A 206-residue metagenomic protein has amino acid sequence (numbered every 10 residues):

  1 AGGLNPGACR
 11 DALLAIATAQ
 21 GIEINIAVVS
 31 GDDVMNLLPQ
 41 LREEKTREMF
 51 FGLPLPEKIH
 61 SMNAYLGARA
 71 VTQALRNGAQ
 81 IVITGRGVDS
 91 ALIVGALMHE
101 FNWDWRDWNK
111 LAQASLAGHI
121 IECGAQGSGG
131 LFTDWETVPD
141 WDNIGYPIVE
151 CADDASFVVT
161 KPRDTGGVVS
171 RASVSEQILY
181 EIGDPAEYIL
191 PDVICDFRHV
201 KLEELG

Functional and structural regions predicted by a protein language model:
A1-E43, L53-Y65, A70, R76 (+4 more regions): Metallocofactor- and cofactor-centric catalytic cores in central/energy metabolism, strongly enriched
G3-A8, R86-L92: Gly/Ser/Thr-rich loops at beta-strand to alpha-helix junctions that form or flank small-molecule/cofactor-binding
T18-V34, V94-V138: Catalytic or ion-translocation cores adjacent to nucleophile or general acid/base/metal-coordination motifs in diverse
Q20-I24, F50-F51, L55-E57, A70 (+7 more regions): Short coil/turn connectors at secondary-structure junctions
K45-E48: Short amphipathic alpha-helical segments, especially helix-boundary/capping motifs
Y65, R69, S90, G95-D104 (+3 more regions): Surface-exposed loop/turn and secondary-structure junction residues enriched for glycine/proline
T72-N77, F132-E136: Short, mixed-charge, low-aromatic patches
N109-G206: A conserved active-site cap/scaffold subdomain adjacent to cofactor or substrate pockets
